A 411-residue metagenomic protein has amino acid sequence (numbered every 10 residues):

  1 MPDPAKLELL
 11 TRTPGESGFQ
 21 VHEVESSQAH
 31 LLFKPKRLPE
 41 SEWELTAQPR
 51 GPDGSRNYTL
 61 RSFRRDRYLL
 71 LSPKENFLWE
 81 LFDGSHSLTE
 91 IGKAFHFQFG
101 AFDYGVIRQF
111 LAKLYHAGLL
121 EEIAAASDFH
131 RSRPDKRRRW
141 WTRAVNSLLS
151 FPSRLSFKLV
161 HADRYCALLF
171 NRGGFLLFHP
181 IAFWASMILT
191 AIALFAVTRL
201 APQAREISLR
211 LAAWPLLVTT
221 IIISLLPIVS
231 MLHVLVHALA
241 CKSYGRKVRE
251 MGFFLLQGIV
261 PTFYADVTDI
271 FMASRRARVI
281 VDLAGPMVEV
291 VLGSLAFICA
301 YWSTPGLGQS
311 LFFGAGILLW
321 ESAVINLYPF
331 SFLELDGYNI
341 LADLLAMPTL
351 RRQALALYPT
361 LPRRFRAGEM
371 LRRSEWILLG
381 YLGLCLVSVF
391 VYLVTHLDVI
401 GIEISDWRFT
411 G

Functional and structural regions predicted by a protein language model:
M1-S27, R64-L177: Long, charge-rich, low-complexity alpha-helical segments
A5-F63: Long, low-complexity, charged/polar intrinsically disordered regions in eukaryotic proteins
N76-W79, M347-G411: C-terminal transmembrane module of polytopic alpha-helical membrane proteins
R139-F254, L295: Core alpha-helical transmembrane segments of integral membrane proteins
P152, A162-L177, L239-A240, G337-L344 (+4 more regions): Hydrophobic alpha-helical segments of integral membrane proteins, encompassing both true transmembrane helices
N171-S186, T268-V291, P359-V391: Loop-to-transmembrane boundary segments
M187-R210, V290-L311, V387-G411: Juxtamembrane "helix exit" motif at the C-terminal ends of alpha-helical transmembrane segments in multi-pass membrane
W214-G368: Membrane-embedded catalytic scaffold of the fatty acid hydroxylase/desaturase
